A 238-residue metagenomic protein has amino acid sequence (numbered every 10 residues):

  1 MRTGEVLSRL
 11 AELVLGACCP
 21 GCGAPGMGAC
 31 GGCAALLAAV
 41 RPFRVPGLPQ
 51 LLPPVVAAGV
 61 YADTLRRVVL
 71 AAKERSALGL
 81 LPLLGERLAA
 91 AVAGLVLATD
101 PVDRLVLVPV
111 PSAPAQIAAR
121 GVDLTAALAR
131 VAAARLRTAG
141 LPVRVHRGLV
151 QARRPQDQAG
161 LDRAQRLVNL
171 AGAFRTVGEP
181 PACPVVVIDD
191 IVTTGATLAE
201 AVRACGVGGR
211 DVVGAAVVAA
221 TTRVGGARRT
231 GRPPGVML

Functional and structural regions predicted by a protein language model:
M1-L238: Glycine-rich phosphate/pyrophosphate-handling loop used in enzymes and phosphotransfer proteins
